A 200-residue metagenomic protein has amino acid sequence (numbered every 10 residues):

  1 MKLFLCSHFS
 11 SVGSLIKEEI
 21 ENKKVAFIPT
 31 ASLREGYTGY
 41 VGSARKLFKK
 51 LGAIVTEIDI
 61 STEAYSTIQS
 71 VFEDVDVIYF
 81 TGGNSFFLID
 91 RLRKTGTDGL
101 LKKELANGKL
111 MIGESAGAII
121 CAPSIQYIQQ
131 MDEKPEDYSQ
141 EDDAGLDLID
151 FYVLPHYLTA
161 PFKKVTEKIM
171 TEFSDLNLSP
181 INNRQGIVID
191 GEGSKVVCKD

Functional and structural regions predicted by a protein language model:
M1-V77, T81: N-terminal beta1-alpha1 cap of cysteine-dependent amidohydrolase-like domains
G13, E35, L88-I89, C121-A122 (+1 more regions): Glycine/Thr-rich phosphate-binding loops of Rossmann-like dinucleotide-binding domains
L33, G83-F86, G117, L158: Short glycine-rich anion-binding loops that position phosphate/pyrophosphate groups of nucleotides and phosphorylated
S85-K94: Glycine/threonine-rich flexible loop motifs
F86, A118-C121, G186-V188: Short, active-site-adjacent cap segments at secondary-structure transitions
T97-T159: Class I SAM-dependent methyltransferase SAM-binding "motif I" and its flanking Rossmann-like core
D147-I149, V153-G191, V197: Conserved anion/nucleotide-ligand pocket segment
